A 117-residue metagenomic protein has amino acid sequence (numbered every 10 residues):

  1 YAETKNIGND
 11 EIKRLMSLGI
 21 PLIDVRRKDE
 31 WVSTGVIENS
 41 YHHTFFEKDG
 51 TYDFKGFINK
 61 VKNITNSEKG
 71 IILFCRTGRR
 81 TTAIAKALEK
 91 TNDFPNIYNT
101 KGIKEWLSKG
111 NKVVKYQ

Functional and structural regions predicted by a protein language model:
Y1-D10, R14-L18, K28-G70, R79-Q117: Rhodanese-like catalytic fold shared by cysteine-dependent sulfurtransferases and DSP/PTP-type phosphatases
L22-D24: Structural scaffold elements adjacent to functional motifs in cytosolic proteins
L73-C75: Short, surface-exposed ligand- or partner-binding patches at beta-edge/loop junctions that are enriched in aromatics
